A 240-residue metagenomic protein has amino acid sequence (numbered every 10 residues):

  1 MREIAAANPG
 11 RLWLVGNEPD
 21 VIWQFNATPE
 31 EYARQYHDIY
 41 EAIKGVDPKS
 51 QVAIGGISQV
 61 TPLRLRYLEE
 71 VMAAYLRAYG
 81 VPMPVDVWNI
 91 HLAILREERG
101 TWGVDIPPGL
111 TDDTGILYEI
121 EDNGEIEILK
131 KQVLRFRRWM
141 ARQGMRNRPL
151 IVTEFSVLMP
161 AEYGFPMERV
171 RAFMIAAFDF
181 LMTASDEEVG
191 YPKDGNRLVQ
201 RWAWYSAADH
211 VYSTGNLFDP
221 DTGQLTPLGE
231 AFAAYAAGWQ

Functional and structural regions predicted by a protein language model:
R2, R11, P29-L198, Y212-W239: Noncatalytic carbohydrate-binding groove/subsite architecture in carbohydrate-active enzymes
A6, L12-L14: Active-site gating/metal-coordination segments in enzymes
V15-D20: Active-site neighborhood of divalent metal-dependent phosphoester/pyrophosphate hydrolases
W23-F25: Active-site-adjacent structural elements in enzyme catalytic domains
A203-D209: Short, solvent-exposed turn/loop segments enriched in Gly/Ser/Thr/Pro and often Arg
